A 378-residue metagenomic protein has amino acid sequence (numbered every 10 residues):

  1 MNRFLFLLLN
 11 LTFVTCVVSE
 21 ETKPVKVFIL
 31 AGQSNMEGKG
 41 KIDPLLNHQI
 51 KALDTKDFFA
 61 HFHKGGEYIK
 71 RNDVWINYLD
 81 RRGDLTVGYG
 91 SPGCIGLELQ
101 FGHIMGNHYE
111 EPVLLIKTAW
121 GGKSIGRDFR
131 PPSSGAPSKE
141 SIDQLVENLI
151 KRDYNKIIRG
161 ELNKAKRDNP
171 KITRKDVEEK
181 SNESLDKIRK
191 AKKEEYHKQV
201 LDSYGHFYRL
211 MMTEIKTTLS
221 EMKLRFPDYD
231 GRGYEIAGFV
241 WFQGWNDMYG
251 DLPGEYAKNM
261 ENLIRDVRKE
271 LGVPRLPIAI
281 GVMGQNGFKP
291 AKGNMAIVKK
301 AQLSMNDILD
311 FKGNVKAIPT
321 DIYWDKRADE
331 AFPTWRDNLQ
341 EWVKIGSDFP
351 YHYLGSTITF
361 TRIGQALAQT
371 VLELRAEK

Functional and structural regions predicted by a protein language model:
F4-V14: Sec-dependent N-terminal signal peptides
E20-K378: Cell-envelope and extracellular/periplasmic
